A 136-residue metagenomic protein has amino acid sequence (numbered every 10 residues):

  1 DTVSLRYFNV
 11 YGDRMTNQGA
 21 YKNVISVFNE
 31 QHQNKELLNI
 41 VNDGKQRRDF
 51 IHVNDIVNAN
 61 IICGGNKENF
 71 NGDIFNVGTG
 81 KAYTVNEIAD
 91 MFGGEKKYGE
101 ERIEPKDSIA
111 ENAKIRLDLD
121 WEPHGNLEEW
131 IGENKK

Functional and structural regions predicted by a protein language model:
D1-D13, N39, K96: Conserved beta-loop-beta element that borders a ligand/cofactor-binding pocket
D1-T2, N29, I103-E104: N-proximal short alpha-helices
D13-T16, N86: Short beta-loop-alpha junction of Rossmann-like oxidoreductase domains
H32-K136: C-terminal substrate-binding subdomain of Rossmann-fold SDR/epimerase-dehydratase oxidoreductases
